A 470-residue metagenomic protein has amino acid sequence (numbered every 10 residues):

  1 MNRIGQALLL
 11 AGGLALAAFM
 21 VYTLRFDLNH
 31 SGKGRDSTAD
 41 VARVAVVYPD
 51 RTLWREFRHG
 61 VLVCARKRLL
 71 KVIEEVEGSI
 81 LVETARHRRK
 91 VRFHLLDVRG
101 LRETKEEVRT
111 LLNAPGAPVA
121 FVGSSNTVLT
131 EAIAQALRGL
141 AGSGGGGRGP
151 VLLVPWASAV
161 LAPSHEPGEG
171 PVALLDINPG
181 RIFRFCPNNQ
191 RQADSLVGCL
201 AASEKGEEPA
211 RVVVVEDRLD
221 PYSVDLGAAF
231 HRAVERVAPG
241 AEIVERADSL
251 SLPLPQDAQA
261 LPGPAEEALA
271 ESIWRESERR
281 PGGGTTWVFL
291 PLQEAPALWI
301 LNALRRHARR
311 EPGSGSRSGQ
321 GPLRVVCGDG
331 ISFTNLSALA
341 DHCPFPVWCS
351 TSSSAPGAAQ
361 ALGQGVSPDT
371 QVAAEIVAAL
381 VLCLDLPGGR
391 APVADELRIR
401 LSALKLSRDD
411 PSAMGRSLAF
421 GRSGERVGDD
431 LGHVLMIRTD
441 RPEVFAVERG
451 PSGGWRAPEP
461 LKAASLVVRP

Functional and structural regions predicted by a protein language model:
Q6-Y22: Hydrophobic membrane-insertion alpha-helices, especially the h-region of bacterial N-terminal signal peptides
F26-L111, D369-V372: N-terminal extracellular/periplasmic Venus flytrap/periplasmic-binding protein-like
L53-E83, Q192-C199, P221-G240, A379: Short, solvent-exposed amphipathic alpha-helices that sit in or adjacent to ligand/effector-binding or catalytic
K71-G100, P179-R181, V215, R236-G263: Short beta-strand elements in bilobed, periplasmic/extracellular small-molecule ligand-binding domains
R92-V119, G198-E204, A260-G284: Short, well-structured alpha-helical segments in soluble
P118-D248, R317, P322-D341: Extracytoplasmic ligand/sensor domains, especially the bilobed periplasmic-binding protein
T351-D369: The feature captures the short pre-catalytic strand/loop hairpin that immediately precedes and shapes the active-site
G363-Q371, V381-P458, L466-R469: Segments of small-molecule ligand-sensing domains
